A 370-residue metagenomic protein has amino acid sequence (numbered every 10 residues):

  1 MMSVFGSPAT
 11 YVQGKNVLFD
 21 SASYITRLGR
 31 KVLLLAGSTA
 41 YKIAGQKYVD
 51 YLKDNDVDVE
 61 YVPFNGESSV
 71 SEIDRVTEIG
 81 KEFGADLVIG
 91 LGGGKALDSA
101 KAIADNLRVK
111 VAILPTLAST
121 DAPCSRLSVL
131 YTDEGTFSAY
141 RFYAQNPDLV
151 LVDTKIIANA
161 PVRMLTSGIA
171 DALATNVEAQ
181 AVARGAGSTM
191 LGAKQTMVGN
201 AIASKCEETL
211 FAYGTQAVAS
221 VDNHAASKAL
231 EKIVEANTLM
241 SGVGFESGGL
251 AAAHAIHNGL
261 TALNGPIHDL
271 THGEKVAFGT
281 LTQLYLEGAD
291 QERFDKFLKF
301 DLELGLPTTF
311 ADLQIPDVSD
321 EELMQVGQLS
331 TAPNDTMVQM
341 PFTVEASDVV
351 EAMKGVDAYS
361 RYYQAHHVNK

Functional and structural regions predicted by a protein language model:
M1-L87, F310: ATP/NTP phosphate-donor binding region
S3-F5, I25-R27, K81-E82, A104 (+4 more regions): Solvent-exposed alpha-helices and their adjacent loops that cap or buttress functional pockets in soluble metabolic
L18, Y41-G45, K95-A102, T120-C124 (+2 more regions): Short glycine/serine/threonine-rich phosphate/pyrophosphate-binding segments that cradle anionic phosphate groups
G80-I103, L107-L117: A short, small-residue-rich loop immediately preceding and capping a beta-strand
D105-V198: A glycine/threonine-rich phosphate-anchoring loop and its flanking beta-alpha core in nucleotide/phosphate-binding
M190-E303, A311: Active-site segments that bind and position negatively charged phosphate/pyrophosphate groups
A289-K370: C-terminal charged capping/lid subdomain of soluble metabolic enzymes
